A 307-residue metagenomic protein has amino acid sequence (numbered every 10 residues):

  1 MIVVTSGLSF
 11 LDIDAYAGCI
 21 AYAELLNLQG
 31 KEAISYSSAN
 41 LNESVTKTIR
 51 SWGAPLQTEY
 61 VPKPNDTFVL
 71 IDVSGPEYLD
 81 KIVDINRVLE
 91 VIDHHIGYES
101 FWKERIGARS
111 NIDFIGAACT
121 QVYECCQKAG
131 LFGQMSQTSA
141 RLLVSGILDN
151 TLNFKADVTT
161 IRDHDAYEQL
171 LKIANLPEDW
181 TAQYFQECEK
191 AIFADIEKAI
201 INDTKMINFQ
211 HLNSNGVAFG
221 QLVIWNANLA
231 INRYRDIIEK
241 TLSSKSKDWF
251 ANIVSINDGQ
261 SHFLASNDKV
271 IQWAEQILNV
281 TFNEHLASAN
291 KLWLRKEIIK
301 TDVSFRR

Functional and structural regions predicted by a protein language model:
M1-R307: Replace "Mg2+/Mn2+-dependent" with "divalent metal-dependent
